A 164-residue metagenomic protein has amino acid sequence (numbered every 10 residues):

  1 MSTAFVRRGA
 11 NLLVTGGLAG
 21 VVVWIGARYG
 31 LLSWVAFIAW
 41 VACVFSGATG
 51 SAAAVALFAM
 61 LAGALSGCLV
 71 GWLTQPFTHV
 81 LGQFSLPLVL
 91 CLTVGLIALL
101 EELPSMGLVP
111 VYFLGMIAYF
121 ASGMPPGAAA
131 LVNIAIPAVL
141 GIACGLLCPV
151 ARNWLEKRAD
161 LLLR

Functional and structural regions predicted by a protein language model:
M1-T49, G127-I134, I142-R164: Alpha-helical transmembrane segments and their membrane-interface boundaries that form or gate the permeation pathway
L12, G16, G20, M60-A64 (+7 more regions): Alpha-helical transmembrane spans of integral membrane proteins, capturing the lipid-embedded, hydrophobic core of TM
L18-G26, S66-F77, L96-L100, A121-S122 (+1 more regions): Alpha-helical membrane-inserting segments
V23-F37, T74-C91: Structural signature of hydrophobic alpha-helical transmembrane segments
G30-A48, G95-P126: Pore- and pathway-forming membrane helices of multi-pass small-molecule/ion transporters and channels
S33-G71: Alpha-helical membrane segments and adjacent membrane-interface helices in multi-pass membrane proteins
A52-A62, P104-F113, G127-V139, E156-L162: A cytosolic-side transmembrane-helix exit/cap motif
F77-Y112, R164: Internal alpha-helical transmembrane segments of multi-pass membrane proteins
